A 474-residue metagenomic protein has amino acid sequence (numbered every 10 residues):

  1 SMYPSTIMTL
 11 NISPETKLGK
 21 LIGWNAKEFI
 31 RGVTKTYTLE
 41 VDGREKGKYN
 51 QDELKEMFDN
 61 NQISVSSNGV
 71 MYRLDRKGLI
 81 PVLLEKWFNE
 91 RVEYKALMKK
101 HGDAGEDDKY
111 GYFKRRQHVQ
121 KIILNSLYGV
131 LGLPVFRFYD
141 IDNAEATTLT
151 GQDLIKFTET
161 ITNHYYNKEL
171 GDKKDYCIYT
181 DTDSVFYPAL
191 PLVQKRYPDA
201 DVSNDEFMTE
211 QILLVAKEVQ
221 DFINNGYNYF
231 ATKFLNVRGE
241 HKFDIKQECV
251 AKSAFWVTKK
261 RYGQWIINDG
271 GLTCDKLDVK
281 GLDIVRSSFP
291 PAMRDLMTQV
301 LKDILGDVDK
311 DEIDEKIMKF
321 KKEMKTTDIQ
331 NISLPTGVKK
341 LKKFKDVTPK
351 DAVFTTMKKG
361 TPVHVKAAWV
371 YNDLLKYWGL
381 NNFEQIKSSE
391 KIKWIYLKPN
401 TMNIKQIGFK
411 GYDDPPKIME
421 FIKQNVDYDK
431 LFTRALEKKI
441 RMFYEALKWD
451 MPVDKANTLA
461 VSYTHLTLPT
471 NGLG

Functional and structural regions predicted by a protein language model:
S1-N68, D75-R76, I80-L83, G102-Y112 (+4 more regions): DNA-dependent DNA polymerase catalytic subunits
E15, V92, A96, G129-G132 (+2 more regions): Non-catalytic alpha-helical coupling and interface elements of nucleotide-dependent molecular machines and regulators
W87-H101, Q120: Non-transmembrane amphipathic alpha-helical segments
I122-V130: Glycine-rich, acidic and aromatic/proline-enriched surface loops and short helix-turn segments that act as binding
G132-N143: Gly-rich Lys/Arg/Thr-decorated short loops/hinges at beta-loop-alpha junctions or inter-strand turns that position
D183-Y187: A generic structural motif
H465-G474: Single conserved hydrophobic/aromatic residue that forms the stacking wall/gate of nucleotide- or nucleobase-binding
